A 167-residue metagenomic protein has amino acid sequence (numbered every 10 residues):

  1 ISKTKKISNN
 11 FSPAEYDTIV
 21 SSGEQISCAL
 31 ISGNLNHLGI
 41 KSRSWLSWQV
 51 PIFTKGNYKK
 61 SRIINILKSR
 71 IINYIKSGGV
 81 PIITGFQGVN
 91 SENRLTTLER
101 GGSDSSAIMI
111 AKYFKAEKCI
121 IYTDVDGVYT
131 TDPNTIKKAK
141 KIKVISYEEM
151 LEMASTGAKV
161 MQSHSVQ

Functional and structural regions predicted by a protein language model:
I1-Q167: Nucleotide/pyrophosphate-binding catalytic subdomain
